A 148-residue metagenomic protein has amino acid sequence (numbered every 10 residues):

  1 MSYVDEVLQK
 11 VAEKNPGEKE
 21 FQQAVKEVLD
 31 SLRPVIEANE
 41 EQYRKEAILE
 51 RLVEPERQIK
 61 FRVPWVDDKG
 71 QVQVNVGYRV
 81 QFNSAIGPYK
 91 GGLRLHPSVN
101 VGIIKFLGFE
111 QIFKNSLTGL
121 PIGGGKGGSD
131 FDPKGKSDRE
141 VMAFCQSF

Functional and structural regions predicted by a protein language model:
M1-F148: N-terminal ligand-binding/catalytic initiation module
